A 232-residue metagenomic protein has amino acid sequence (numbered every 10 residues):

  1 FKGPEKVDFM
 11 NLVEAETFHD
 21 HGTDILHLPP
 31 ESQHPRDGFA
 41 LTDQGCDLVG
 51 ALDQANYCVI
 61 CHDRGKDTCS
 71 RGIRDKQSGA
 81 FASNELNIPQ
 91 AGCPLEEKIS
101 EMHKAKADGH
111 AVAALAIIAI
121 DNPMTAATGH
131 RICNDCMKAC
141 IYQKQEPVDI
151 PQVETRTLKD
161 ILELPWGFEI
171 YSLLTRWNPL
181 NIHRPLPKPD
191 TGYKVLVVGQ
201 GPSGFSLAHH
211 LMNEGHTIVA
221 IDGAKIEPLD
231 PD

Functional and structural regions predicted by a protein language model:
F1-P189: Ferredoxin-type iron-sulfur electron-transfer modules and their immediate structural context
P4, A51, Y193, I221-A224: Intrinsically disordered, low-complexity regions
D67, G204, E227: Flexible, glycine-rich phosphate/dinucleotide-binding loops and adjacent beta-alpha linkers at cofactor/substrate
E154, A208-H210, D230-P231: Short acidic, glycine/serine/threonine-rich loops at helix termini
Y193-A220: N-terminal Rossmann-like FAD-binding beta1-loop-alpha1 element of flavoenzymes
H216-D232: Glycine-rich FAD pyrophosphate-binding loop
